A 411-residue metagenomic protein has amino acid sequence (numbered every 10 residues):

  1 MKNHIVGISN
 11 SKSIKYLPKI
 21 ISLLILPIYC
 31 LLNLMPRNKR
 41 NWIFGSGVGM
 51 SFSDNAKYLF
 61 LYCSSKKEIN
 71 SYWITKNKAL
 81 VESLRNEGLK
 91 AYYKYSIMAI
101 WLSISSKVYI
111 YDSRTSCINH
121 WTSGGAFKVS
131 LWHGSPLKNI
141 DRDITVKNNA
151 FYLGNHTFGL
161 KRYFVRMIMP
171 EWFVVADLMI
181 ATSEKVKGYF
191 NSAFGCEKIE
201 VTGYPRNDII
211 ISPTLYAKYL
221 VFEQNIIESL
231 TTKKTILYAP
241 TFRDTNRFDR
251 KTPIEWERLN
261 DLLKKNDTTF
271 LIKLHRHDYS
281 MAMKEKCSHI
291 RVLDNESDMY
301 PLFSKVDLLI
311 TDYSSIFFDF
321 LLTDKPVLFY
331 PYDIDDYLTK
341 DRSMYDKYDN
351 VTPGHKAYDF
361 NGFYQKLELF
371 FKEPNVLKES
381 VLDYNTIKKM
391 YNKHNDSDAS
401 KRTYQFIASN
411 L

Functional and structural regions predicted by a protein language model:
K2-I97: N-terminal pre-catalytic "stem/leader" segment of glycosyltransferase-like enzymes
K2-N3, S9-S13, L215, T268 (+2 more regions): C-terminal amphipathic helix plus adjacent low-complexity, charged tail appended to glycosyltransferase catalytic
I8, K12-Y29, D141-T245, R276 (+2 more regions): A nucleotide-sugar donor-handling region in carbohydrate enzymes
S53-K67, A193, I199-K284, H355-D359 (+2 more regions): Conserved catalytic-core segment of nucleotide-activated headgroup transferases in glycan assembly
K57, R85-F151: Extended catalytic core of nucleotide-activated donor transferases of GT-like folds
Y92-K107, R276-F318, V351: Donor nucleotide-activated moiety binding/catalytic core segment of transferases that use nucleotide-activated donors
Y109-W132, P136-N139, S297-D341: A donor-sugar binding/catalytic signature common to diverse glycosyltransferases and related nucleotide-sugar
L153-G154, L274, S288, S315-Y391: Catalytic binding pocket for nucleotide-activated donors in carbohydrate/polymer assembly enzymes
